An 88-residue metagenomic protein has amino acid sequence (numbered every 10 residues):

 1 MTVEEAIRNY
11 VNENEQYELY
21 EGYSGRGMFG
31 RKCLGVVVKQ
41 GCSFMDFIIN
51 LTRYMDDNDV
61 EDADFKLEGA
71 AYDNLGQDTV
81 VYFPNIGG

Functional and structural regions predicted by a protein language model:
M1-T2, C42: Short coil/turn linker and secondary-structure boundary residues
T2-Q16, L51-M55: Short amphipathic alpha-helix segments
Y20-G88: Acidic, low-complexity, intrinsically disordered interaction modules
